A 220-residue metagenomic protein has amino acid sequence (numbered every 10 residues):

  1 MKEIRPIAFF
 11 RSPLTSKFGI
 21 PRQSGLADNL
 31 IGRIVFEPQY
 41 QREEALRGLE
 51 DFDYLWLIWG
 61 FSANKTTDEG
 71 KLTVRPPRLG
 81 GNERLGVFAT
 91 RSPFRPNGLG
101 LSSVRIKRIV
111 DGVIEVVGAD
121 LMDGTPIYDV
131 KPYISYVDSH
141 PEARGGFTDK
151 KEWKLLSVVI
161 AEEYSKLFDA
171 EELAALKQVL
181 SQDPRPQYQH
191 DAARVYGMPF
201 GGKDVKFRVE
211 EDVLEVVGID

Functional and structural regions predicted by a protein language model:
M1-G98, V113, V117-D220: Mixed-charge, low-complexity intrinsically disordered regions
L101: Short coil/loop residues immediately preceding or within conserved phosphate-binding loops of NTP-utilizing enzyme
V104-K107: Conserved positions in beta-strands of structured domains
V110: A cytosolic small-molecule/anion-sensing beta-strand core signal
